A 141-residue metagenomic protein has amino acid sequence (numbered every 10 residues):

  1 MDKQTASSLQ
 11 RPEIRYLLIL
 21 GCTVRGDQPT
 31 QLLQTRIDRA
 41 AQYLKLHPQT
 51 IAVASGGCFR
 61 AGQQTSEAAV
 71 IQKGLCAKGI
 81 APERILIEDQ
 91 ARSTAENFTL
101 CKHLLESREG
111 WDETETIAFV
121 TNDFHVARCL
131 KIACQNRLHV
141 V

Functional and structural regions predicted by a protein language model:
D2-V141: A structural signal for short, hydrophobic/glycine-enriched beta-strand patches
